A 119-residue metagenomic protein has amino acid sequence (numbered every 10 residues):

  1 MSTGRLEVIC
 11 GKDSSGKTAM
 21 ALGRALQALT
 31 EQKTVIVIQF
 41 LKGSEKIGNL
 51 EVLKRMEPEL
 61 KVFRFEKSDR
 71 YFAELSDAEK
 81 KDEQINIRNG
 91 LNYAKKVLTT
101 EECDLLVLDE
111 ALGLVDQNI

Functional and structural regions predicted by a protein language model:
S2-T3, T100-E102: Short loop/turn elements that form and flank the Walker-type P-loop nucleotide-binding site in RecA-like NTPase cores
G4-K96: Conserved P-loop
V8, L105-V107: Structural motif
T34, E102-L105: Loop/turn-to-beta-strand initiation segments
D109-A111: Walker B catalytic acidic pair
L114-I119: Conserved ATPase-coupling elements of RecA-like P-loop NTPase cores
